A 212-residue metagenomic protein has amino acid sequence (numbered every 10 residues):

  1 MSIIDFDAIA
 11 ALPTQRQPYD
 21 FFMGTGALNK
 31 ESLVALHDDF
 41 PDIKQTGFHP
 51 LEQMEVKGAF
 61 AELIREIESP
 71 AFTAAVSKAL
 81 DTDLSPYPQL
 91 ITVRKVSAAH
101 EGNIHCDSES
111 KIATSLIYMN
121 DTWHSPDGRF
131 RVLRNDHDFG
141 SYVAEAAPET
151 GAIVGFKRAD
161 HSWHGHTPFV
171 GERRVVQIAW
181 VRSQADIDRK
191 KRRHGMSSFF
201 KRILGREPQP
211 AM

Functional and structural regions predicted by a protein language model:
M1-G155, A159-M212: Fe(II)/2-oxoglutarate oxygenase catalytic core
